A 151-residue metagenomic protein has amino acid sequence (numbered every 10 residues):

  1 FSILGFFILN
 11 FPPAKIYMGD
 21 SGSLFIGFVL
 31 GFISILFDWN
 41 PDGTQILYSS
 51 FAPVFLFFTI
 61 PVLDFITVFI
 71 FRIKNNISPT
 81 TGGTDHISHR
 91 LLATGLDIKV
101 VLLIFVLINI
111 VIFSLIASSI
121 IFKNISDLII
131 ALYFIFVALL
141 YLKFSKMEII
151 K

Functional and structural regions predicted by a protein language model:
F1-T94, I98-K151: Alpha-helical transmembrane segments
